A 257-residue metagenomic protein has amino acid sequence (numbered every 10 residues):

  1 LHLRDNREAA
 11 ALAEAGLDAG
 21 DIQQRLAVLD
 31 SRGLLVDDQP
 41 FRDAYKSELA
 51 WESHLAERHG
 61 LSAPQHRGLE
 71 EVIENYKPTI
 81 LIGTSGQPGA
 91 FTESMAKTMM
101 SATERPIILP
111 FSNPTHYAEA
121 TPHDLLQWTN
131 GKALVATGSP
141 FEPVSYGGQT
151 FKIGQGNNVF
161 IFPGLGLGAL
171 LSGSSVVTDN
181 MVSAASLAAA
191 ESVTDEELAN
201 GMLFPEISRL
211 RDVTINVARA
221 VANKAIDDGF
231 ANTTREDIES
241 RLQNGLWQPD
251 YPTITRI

Functional and structural regions predicted by a protein language model:
L1, I22-R32, G201-R209, E236-G245: A glycine-rich phosphate-binding loop feature that marks nucleotide/adenosyl-phosphate handling sites
L1-D5, D37-R42, E93-A96, E119-D124 (+1 more regions): Short acidic, glycine/serine/threonine-rich loops at helix termini
L1-I80, N232, I257: Glycine-rich phosphate/diphosphate-binding loop of Rossmann-like nucleotide-binding domains
D30, G68, T84-G86, M95 (+2 more regions): Active-site proximal loops enriched in glycine and acidic residues that flank catalytic Cys/His/Asp and coordinate
G60-H66, P88, F151-I153: A general structural motif
G68-L81, G86-I107: Rossmann-fold NAD(P) dinucleotide-binding segment
S101, P106, P110-R235, I254-I257: Adenosine-phosphate binding glycine-rich loop
L246-R256: Active-site loops and adjacent core secondary-structure elements that bind or stabilize anionic groups
